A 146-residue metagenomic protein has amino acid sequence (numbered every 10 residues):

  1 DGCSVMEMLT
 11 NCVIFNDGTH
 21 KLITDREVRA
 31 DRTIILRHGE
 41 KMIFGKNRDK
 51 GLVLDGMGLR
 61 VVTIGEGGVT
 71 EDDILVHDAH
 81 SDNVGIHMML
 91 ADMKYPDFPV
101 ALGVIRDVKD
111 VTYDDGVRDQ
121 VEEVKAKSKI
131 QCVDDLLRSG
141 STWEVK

Functional and structural regions predicted by a protein language model:
D1-S4: Contiguous mid-protein beta-loop-alpha structural module that forms a pocket-lining wall or clamp of enzyme active
E7: N-terminal nucleophile
T10-K146: Flexible, low-complexity linker and terminal segments
